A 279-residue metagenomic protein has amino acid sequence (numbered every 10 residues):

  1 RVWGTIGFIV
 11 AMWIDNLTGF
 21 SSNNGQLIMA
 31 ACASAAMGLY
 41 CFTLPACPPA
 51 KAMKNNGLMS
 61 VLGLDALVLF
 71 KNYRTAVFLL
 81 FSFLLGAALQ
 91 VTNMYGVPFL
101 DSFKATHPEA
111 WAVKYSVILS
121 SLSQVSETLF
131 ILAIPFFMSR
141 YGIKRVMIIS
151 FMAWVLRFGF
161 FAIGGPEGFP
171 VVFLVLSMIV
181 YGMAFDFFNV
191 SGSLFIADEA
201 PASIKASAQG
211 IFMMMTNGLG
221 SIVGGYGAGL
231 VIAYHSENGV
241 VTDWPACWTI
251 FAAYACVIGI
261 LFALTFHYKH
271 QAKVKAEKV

Functional and structural regions predicted by a protein language model:
D15-F20, L129-I143, I232-A233: Helix-to-loop junctions at the C-terminal end of transmembrane segments in multipass secondary transporters
L17-A33, L230-A255: A membrane-interface helix-boundary motif in multi-pass transporters
S34-P48, C247-V279: Multi-pass alpha-helical transporter architecture, strongest for 12-TM Major Facilitator/SLC carriers used
P45-L80, A105-H107: Juxtamembrane intracellular "pre-TM" segments in multi-pass secondary transporters
K71-T92, I179-M183: Pair of pore-lining "gating" transmembrane helices in MFS-fold secondary transporters
M94-S116: Short amphipathic helix-loop junctions that connect adjacent transmembrane helices in Major Facilitator Superfamily/SLC
M152-G168: C-terminal ends and interior cores of transmembrane alpha-helices in multi-pass membrane transporters/permeases
F187-P201: Intracellular juxtamembrane helix-capping segments at the cytosolic ends of symmetry-related transmembrane helices
